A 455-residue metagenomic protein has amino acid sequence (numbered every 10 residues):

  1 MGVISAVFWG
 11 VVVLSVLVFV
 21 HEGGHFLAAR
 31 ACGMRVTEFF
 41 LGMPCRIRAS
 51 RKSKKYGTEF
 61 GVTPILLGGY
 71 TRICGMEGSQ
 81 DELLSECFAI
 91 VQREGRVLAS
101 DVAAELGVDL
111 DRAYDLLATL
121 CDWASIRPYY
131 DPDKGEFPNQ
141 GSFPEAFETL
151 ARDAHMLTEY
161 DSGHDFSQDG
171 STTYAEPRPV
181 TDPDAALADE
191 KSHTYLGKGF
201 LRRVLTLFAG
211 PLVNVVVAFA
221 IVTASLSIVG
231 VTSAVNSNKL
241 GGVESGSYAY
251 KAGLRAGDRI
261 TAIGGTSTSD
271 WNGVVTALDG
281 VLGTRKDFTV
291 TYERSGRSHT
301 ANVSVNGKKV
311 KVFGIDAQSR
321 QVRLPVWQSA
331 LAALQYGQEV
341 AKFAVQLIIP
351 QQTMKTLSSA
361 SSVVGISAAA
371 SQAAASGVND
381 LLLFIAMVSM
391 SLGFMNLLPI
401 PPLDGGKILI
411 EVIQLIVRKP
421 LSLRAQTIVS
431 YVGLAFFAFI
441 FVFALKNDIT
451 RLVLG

Functional and structural regions predicted by a protein language model:
G2-E82, R112, L116-A188, M395-V417: Small-residue-rich helix-interface/hinge motifs
F8-V20, F26-I47, Y174-G242, I428-A435 (+1 more regions): Internal alpha-helical transmembrane segments
H21-G24, V62, A249, G257-I260 (+7 more regions): Terminal peptide-recognition signature
Q80-L106: Short amphipathic alpha-helical interface segments
L98-A99, E105-G107, L116, A249-G273 (+1 more regions): Conserved PDZ fold ligand-binding element
P128, F143-T149, D153, L207-A209 (+4 more regions): PDZ-domain C-terminal substructure recognizer with occasional recognition of PDZ-binding tails
T173-L205, S233-E244, K286-D287, T291-F394 (+3 more regions): Functional transmembrane alpha-helices
A209-A218, L383-L397, L403: Pore domain of cation channels
